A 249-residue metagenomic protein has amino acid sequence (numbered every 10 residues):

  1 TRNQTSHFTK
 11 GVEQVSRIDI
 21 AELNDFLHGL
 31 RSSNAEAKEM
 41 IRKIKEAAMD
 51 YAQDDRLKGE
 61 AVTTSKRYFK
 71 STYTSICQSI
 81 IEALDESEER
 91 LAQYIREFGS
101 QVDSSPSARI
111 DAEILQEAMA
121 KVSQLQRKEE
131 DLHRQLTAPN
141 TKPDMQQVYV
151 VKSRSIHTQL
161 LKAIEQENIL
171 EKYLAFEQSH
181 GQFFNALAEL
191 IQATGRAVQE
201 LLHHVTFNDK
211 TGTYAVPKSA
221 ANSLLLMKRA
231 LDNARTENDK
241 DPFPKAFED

Functional and structural regions predicted by a protein language model:
T1-I81, D85-D249: Intrinsically disordered, low-complexity charged segments of secreted bacterial virulence and antibacterial
